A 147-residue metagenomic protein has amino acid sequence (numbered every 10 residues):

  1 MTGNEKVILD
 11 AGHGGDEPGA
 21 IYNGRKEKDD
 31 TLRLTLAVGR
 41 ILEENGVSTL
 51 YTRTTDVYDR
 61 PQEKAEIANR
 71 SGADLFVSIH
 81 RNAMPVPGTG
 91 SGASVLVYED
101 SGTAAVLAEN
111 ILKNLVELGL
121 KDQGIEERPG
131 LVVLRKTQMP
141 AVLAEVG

Functional and structural regions predicted by a protein language model:
T2-K6, R25, D29-G147: Active-site-proximal helix/loop segments of hydrolytic enzymes
E5-G24: Short glycine-rich His-centered loop
